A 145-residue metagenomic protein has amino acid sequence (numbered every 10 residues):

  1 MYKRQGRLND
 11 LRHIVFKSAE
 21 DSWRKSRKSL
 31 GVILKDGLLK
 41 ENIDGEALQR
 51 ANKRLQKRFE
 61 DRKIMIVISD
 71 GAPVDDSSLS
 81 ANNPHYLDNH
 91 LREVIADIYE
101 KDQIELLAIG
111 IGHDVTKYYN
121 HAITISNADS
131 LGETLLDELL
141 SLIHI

Functional and structural regions predicted by a protein language model:
K3-I143: Acidic, glycine-rich A-domain
